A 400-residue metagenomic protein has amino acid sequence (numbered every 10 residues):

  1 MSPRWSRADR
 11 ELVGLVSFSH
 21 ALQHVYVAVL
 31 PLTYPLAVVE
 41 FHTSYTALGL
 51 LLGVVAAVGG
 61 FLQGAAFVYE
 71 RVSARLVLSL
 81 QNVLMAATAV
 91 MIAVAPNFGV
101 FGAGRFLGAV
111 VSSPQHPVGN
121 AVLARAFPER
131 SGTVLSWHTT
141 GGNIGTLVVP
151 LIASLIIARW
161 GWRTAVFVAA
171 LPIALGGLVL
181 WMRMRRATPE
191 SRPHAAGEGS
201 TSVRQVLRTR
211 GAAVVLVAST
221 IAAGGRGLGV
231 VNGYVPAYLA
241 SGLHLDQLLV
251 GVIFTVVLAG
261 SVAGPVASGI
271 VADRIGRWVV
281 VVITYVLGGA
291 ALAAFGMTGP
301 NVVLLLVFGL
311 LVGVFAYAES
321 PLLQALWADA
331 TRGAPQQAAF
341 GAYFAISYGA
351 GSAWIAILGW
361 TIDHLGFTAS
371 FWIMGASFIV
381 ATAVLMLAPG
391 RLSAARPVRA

Functional and structural regions predicted by a protein language model:
M1-R7, A187-V215: Juxtamembrane intracellular "pre-TM" segments in multi-pass secondary transporters
L30-P31, G211-V262: Extracytoplasmic gate region of multi-pass secondary transporters
G60-P96: Conserved MFS/SLC helix-loop-helix module at the cytosolic interface between two early adjacent transmembrane helices
F61-S73, G264-G276, I362-D363: Helix-to-loop junctions at the C-terminal end of transmembrane segments in multipass secondary transporters
L76-V90, V279-A294: Structural signature of the two symmetry-related core transmembrane helices
G104-G142: Cytoplasmic helix-loop-helix junction between adjacent transmembrane helices in 12-TM secondary transporters
H138-R185: Helix-loop-helix hairpin linking two adjacent transmembrane segments in secondary transporters
A330-L365: A late C-terminal transmembrane helix in Major Facilitator Superfamily
